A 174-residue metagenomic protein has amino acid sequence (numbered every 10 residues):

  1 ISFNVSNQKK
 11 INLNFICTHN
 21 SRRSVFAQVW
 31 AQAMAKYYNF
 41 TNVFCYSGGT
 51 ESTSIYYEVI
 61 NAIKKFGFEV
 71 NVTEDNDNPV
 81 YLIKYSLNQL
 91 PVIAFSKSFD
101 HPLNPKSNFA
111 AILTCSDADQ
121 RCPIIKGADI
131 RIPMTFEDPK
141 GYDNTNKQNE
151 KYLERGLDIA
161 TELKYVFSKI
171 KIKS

Functional and structural regions predicted by a protein language model:
I1-S174: Short polar/charged helix/loop
